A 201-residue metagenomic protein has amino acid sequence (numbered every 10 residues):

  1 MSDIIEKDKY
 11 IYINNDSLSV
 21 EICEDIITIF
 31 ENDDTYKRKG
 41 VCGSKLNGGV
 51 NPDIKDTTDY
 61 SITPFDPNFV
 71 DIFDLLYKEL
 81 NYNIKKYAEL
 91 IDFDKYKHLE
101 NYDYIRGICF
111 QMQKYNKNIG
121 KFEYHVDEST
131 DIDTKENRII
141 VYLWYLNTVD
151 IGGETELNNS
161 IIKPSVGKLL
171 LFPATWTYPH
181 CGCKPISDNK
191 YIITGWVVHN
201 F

Functional and structural regions predicted by a protein language model:
M1-L169, T175-F201: Fe(II)/2-oxoglutarate oxygenase catalytic core
